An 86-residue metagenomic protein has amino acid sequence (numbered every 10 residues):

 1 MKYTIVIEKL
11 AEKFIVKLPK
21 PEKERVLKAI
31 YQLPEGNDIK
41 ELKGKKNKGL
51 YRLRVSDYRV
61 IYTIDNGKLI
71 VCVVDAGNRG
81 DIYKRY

Functional and structural regions predicted by a protein language model:
K2-V6, L10, V16-K17, P21-E24 (+3 more regions): Enriched for short, Lys/Arg-rich terminal
A29-R54: A short, surface-exposed loop/turn module that caps and links secondary-structure elements
